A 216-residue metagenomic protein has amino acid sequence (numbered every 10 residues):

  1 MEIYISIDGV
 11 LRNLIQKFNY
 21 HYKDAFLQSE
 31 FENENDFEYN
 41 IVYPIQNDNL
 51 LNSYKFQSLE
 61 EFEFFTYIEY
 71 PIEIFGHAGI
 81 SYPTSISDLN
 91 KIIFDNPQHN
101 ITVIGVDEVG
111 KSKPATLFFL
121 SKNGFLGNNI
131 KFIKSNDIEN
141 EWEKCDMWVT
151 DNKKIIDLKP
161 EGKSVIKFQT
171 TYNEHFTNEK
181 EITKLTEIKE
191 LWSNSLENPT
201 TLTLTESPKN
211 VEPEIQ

Functional and structural regions predicted by a protein language model:
M1-F65: Active-site neighborhood of HAD-like aspartate-dependent phosphohydrolases
M1-I5, F18-Y20, L204-Q216: Non-catalytic pre-domain segments flanking phosphatase-related domains
S6, I104-V106, V149, F168: Short hydrophobic segments within beta-strands
F56, E60-V103, V109-P114: Short, acidic loop-to-helix structural element flanking the phosphoryl-transfer center in phosphate-processing enzymes
N100-T102, K131, M147, S164-I166: A structural signal for isolated positions on well-ordered beta-strands in alpha/beta enzyme cores
V106-D157: Substrate-recognition "cap/lid" segment bordering the active-site pocket of phosphatases
I130-S135, K180-E190: Short acidic-hydrophobic, aromatic-tinged amphipathic segments that line or gate anion-handling sites
W148-L185: Acidic, Mg2+-coordinating phosphoryl-transfer loop and its flanking beta/alpha structural elements, shared across
